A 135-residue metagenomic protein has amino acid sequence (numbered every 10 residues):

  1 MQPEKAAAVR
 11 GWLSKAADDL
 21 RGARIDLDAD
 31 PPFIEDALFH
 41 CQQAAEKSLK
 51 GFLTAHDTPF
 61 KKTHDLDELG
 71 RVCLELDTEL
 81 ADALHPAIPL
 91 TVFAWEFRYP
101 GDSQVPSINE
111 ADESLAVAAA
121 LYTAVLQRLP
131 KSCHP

Functional and structural regions predicted by a protein language model:
M1-P135: Terminal alpha-helical segments
